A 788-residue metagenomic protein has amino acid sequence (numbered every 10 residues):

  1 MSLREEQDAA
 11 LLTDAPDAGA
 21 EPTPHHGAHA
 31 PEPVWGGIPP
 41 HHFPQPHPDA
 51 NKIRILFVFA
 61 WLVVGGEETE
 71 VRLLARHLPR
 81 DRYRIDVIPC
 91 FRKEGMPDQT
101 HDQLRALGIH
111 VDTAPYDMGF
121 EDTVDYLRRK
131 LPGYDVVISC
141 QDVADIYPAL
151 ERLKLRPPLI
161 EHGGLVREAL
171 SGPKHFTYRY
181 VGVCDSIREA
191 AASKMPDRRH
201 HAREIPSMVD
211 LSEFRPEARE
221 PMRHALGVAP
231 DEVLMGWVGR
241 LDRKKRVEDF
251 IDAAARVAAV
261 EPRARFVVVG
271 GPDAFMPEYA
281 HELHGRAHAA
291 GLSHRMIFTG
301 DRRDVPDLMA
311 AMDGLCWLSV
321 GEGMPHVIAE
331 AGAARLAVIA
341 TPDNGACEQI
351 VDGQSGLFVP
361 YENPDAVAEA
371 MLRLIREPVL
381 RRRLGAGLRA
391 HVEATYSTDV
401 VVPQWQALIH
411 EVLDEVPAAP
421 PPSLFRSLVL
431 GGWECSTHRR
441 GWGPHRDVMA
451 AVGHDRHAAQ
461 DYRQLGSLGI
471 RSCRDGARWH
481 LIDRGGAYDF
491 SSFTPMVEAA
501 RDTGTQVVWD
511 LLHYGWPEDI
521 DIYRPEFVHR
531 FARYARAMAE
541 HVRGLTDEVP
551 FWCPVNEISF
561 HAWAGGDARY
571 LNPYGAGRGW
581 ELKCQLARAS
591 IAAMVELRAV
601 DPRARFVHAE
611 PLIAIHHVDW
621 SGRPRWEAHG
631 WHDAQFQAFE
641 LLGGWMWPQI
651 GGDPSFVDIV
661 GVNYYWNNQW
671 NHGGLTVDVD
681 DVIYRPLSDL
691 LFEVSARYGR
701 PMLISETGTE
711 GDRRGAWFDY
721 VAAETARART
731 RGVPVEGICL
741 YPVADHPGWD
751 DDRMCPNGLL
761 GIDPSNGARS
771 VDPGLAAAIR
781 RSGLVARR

Functional and structural regions predicted by a protein language model:
W35-G37, F57-G65, T69-D125, A202: N-terminal strand-loop element at the rim of the active site of nucleotide-sugar-dependent glycosyltransferases
G36-H42, R215-V228, E282-H284: A short helix/loop element that forms part of the nucleotide-sugar donor recognition site in Leloir-type
G66-L73, V233, W237-A259, F266 (+1 more regions): A conserved mid-protein helix/loop that constitutes part of the nucleotide-sugar donor-binding site
S139-D145, G163: Short His-centered aromatic/hydrophobic patch
D301, V320: Aromatic "clamp/platform" in nucleotide-sugar-dependent glycosyltransferases that forms part of the donor/acceptor
A337-A340: Short hydrophobic beta-strand element within catalytic cores of glycosyltransferases and related nucleotide-activated
D352-G353, L357-P364, R373-P378: Conserved acidic donor-binding segment of nucleotide-sugar-dependent glycosyltransferases
P421-G432, T437-R456, Y462, G466-L468 (+1 more regions): Non-catalytic scaffold segments within catalytic domains of secreted glycoside hydrolases
